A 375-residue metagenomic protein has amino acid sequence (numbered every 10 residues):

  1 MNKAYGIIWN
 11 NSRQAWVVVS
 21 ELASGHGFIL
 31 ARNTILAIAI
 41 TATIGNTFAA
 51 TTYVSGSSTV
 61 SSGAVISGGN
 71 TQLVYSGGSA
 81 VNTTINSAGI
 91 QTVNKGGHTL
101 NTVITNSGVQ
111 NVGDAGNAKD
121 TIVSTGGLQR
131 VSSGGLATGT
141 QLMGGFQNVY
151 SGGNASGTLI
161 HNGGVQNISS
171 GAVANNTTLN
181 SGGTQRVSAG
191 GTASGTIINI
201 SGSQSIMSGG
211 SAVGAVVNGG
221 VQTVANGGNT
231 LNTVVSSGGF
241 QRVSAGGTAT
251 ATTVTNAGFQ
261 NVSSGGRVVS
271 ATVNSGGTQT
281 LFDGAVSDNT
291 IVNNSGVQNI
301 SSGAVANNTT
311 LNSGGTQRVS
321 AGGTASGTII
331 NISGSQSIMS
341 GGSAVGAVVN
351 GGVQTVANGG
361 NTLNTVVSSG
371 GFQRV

Functional and structural regions predicted by a protein language model:
M1-G6: Short acidic, Pro/Gly- and aromatic-enriched capping/linker segments at domain boundaries
I8-A49: Gram-negative bacterial Sec-dependent N-terminal signal peptides
A50-S79, S87-V375: Extracellular beta-strand-rich, repetitive "passenger/adhesive" scaffolds that bind or process carbohydrates
